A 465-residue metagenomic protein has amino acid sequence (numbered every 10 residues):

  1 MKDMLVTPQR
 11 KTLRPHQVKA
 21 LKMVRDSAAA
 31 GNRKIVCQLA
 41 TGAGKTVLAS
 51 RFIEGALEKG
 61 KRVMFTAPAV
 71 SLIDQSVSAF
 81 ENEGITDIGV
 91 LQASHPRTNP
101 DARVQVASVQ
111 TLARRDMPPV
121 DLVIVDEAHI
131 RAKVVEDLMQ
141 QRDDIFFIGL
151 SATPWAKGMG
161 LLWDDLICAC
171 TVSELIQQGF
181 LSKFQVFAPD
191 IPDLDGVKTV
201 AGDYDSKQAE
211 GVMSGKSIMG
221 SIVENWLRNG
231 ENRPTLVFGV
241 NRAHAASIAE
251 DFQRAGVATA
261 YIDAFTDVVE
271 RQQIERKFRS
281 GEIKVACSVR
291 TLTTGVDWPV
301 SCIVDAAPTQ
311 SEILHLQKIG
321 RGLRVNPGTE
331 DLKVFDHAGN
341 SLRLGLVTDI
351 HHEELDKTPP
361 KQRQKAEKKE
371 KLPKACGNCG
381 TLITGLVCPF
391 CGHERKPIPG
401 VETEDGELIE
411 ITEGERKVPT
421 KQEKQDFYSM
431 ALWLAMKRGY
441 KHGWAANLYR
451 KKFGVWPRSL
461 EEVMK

Functional and structural regions predicted by a protein language model:
K2-Q38: Conserved pre-motif I regulatory segment
G31-F52, F238: Walker A/P-loop
L57-E81: Conserved Walker A/P-loop ATP-binding site and its immediately adjacent core in helicase/helicase-like ATPase domains
V90-P100, A246-S247, V257-V289: Conserved helicase ATPase core of P-loop NTP-dependent helicases/translocases
Q110-A113, R131, A264-V268, E275-H351: Conserved RecA-like P-loop NTPase helicase motor core
I130-V186: Post-DEXD/H (motif II) to motif III coupling segment of the RecA-like Helicase ATP-binding lobe
L166-G239: Conserved interdomain linker/interface between the two RecA-like ATPase lobes of SF2 helicase motors
I313-Q317, L323-M430: C-terminal helicase lobe
